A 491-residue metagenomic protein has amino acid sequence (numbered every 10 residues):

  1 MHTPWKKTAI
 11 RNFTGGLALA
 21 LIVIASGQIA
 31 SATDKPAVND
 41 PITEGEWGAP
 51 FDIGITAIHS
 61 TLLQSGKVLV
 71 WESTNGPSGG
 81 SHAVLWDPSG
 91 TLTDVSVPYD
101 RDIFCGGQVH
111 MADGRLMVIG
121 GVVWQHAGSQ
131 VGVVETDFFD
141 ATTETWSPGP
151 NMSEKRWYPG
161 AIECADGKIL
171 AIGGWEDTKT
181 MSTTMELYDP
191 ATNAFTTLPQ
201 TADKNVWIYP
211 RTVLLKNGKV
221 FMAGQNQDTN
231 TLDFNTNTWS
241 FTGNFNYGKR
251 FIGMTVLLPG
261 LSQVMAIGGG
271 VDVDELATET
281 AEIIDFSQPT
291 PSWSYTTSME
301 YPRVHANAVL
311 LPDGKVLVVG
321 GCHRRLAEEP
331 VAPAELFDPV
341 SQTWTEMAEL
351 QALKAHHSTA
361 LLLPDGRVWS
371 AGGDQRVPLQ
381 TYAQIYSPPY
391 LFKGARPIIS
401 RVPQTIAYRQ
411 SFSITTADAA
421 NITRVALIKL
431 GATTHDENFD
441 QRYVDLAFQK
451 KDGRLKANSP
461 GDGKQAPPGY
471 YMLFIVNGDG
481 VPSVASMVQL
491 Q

Functional and structural regions predicted by a protein language model:
M1-I10: N-terminal secretory signal peptides that target proteins for export/translocation
K7-T8, L21, L473: Hydrophobic transmembrane signal anchors and adjacent membrane-proximal interface regions, especially in viral
I10-R11, A32: Short amphipathic alpha-helical "recognition" segments used for binding
T14-S26: Bacterial N-terminal signal peptides
A32-Q491: Kelch-like beta-propeller repeat domains
